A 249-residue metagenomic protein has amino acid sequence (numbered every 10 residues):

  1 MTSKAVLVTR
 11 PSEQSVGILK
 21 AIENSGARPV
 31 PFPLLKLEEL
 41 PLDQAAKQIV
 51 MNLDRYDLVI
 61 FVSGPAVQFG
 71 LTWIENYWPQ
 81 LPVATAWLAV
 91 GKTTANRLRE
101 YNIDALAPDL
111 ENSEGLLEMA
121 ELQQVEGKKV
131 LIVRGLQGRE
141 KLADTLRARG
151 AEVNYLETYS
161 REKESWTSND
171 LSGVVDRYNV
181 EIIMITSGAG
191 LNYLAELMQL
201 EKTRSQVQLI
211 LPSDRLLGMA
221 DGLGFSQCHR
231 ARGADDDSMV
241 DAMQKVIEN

Functional and structural regions predicted by a protein language model:
M1-N249: Signature of uroporphyrinogen-III synthase
